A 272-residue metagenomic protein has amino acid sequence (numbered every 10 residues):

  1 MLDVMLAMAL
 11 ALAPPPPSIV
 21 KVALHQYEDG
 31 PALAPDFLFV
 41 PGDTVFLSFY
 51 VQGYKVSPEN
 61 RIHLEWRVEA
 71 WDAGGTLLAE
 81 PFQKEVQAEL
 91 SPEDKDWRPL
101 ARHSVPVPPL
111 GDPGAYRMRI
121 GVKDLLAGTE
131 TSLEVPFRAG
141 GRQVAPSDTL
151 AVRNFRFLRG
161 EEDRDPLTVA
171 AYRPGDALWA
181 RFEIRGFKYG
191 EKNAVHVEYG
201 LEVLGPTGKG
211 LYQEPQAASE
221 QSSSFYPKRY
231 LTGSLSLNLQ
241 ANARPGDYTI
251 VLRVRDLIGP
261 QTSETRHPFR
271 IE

Functional and structural regions predicted by a protein language model:
M1-M8: Sec-dependent signal peptide recognition, specifically the positively charged N-region followed immediately by
L10-L12: Hydrophobic core
P14-E272: Intrinsically disordered, low-complexity terminal regions enriched in Ser/Thr/Pro/Gly and charged residues
